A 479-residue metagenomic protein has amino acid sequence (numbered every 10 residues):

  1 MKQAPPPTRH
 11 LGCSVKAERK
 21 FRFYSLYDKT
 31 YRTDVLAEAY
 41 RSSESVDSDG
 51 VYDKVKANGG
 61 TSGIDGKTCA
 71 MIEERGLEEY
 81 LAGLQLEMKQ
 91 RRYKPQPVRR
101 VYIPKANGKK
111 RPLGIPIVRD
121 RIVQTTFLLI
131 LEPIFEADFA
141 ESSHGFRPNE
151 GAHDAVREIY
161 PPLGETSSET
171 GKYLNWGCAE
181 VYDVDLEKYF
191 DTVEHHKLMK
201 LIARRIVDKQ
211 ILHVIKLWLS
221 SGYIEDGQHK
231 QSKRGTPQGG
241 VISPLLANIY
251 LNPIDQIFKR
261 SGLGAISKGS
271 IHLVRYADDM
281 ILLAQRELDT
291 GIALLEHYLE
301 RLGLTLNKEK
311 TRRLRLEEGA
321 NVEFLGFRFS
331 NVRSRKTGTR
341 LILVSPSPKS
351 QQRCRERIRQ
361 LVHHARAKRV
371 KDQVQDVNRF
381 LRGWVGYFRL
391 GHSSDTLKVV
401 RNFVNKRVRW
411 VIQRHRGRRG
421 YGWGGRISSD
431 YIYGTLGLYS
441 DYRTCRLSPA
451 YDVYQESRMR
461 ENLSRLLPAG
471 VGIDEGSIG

Functional and structural regions predicted by a protein language model:
M1-G479: Non-catalytic terminal/accessory segments
